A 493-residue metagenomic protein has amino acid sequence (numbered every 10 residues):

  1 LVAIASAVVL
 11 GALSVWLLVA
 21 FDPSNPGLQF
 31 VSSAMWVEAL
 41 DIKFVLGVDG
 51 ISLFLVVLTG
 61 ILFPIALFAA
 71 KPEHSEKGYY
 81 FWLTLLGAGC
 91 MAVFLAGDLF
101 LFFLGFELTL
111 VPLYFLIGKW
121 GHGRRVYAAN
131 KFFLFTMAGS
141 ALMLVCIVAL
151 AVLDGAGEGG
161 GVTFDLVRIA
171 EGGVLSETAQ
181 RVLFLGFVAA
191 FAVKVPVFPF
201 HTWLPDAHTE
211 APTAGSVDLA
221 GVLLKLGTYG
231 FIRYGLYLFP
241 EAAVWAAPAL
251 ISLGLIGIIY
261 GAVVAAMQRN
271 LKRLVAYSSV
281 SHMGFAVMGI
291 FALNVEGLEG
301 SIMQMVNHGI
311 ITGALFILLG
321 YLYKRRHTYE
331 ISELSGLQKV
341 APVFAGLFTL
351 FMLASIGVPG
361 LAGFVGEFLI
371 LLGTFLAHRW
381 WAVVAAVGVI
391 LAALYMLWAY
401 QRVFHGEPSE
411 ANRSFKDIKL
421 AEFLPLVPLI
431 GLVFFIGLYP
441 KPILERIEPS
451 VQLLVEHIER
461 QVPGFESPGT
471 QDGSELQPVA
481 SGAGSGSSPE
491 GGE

Functional and structural regions predicted by a protein language model:
L1-A69, E73-F81, E158-E171, L476 (+1 more regions): Transmembrane helix-loop-helix hairpins at membrane boundaries of multipass inner-membrane proteins
L1-L17, V56-A70, L86-A88, T109-K119 (+5 more regions): Central hydrophobic cores of alpha-helical transmembrane segments in multi-pass inner-membrane proteins across all
L1-V8, Y127-G139, A341-F344, A421-L426: Alpha-helical transmembrane segments and their helix-start/interface "positive-inside/aromatic belt" motifs in integral
F21-K43, A141-H201, D206, F231-A249 (+5 more regions): Juxtamembrane/interfacial segments at transmembrane-helix boundaries in multi-pass membrane proteins
V48-T59, L99-P112, Q180-V193, A243-L255 (+1 more regions): Structural signature of hydrophobic alpha-helical transmembrane segments
Y79-L85, G89-A179, V264-Y277, S281-E330: Alpha-helical multi-pass transmembrane bundles of energy-transducing inner-membrane proteins
F198, T312-F316, A382-S414: Predominantly late transmembrane helices and immediately cytosolic-facing juxtamembrane segments
A341-V343, M396-E493: Cytoplasmic/organellar membrane-interface segments at the starts of transmembrane helices in multi-pass inner-membrane
